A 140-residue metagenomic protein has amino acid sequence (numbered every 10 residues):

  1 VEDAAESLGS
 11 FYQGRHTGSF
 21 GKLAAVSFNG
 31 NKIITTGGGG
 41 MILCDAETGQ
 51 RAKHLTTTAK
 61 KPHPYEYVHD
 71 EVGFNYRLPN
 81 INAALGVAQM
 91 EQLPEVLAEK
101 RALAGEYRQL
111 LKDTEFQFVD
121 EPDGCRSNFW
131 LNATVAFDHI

Functional and structural regions predicted by a protein language model:
V1, A25, Q117-V119: Structural detector of well-ordered beta-strand residues that form the stable sheet scaffold of enzyme domains
V1-D3, S27, V135: A cross-family glycoside hydrolase active-site/sugar-binding cleft signature
V1-G14, A46: Catalytic PLP-binding core of fold-type I/II PLP enzymes
A4, N29-G30, G86-Q89: A secondary-structure boundary/capping signal
S7, Q13-G21, D123: Active-site-adjacent capping/gating segments
L8, T17, I34, F74 (+1 more regions): Short clusters of hydrophobic/aromatic residues that line enzyme substrate/ligand-binding pockets
F11, E47-I140: PLP-dependent aminotransferase class I/II
S19-T57, N80: Active-site PLP attachment segment
